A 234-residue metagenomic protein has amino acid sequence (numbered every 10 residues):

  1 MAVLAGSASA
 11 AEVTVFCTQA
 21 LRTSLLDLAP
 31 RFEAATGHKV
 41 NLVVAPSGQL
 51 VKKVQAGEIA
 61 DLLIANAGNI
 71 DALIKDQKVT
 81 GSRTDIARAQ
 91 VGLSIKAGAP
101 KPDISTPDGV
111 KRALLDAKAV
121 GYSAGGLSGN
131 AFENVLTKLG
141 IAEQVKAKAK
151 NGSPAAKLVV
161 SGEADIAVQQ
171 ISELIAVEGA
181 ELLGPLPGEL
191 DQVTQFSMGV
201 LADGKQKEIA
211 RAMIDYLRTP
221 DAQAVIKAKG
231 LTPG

Functional and structural regions predicted by a protein language model:
L4-A10: Sec/Tat signal peptide C-region and signal peptidase I cleavage site
A10-E58, I64-Q77, G81-A89, I95-G234: Exported/periplasmic ABC-transporter solute-binding proteins
